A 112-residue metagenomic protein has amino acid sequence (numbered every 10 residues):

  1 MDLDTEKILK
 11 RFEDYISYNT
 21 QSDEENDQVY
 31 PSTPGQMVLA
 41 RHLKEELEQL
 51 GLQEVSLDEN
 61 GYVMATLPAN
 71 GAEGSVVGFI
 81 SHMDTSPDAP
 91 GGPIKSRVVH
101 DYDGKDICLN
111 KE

Functional and structural regions predicted by a protein language model:
D4-F12, G35, L39-L43, S75: General structural feature for long, well-ordered alpha-helical segments within catalytic domains of soluble enzymes
T5-T33: N-terminal capping segment at the start of a domain
E24, E54, D88-G91: A structural signal for the main folded, soluble domain(s) of proteins
Q28-A40, V55: Metal-centered catalytic cores of metalloenzymes
Q53-G61: Short, well-structured beta-strand/strand-turn elements
A65-E73: Short beta-strand-to-loop junctions in surface cap/lid or active-site-entrance loops
E73-E112: Active-site metal-coordination/substrate-binding segment of hydrolases, especially metallo-dependent peptidases
